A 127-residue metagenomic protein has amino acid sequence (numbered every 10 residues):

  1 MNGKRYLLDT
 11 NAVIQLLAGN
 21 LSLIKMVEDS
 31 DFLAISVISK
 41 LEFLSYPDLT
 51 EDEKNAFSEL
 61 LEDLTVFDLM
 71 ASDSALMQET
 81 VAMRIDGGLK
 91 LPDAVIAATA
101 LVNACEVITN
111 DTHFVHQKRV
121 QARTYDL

Functional and structural regions predicted by a protein language model:
N2-R5, L23-L91, V95-I108, H116-V120: PIN-domain endoribonuclease scaffold, especially VapC-family toxins
Y6-A12: Asp-based phosphoryl-transfer active-site loop
V13-I14, L41: Short, catalytically relevant binding-site loops at active-site mouths
Q15-L16, S72: Soluble or luminal CAZymes and related metallo-dependent hydrolases
L16-L17, L44: Short acidic/glycine-rich loop or secondary-structure boundary segments that cap or lie
L17-N20, T109-H113: Short, polar loop motifs at secondary-structure junctions
L127: Conserved acidic donor-binding segment of nucleotide-sugar-dependent glycosyltransferases
